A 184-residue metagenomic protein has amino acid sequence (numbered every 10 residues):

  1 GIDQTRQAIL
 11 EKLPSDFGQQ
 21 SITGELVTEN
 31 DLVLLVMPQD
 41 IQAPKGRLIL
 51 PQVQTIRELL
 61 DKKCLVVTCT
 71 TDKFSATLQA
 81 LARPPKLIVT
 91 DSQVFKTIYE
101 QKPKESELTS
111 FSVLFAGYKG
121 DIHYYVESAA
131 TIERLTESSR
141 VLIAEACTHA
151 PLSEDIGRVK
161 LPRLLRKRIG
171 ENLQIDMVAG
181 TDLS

Functional and structural regions predicted by a protein language model:
G1-R166, M177-S184: C-terminal-of-GTPase-core extension/linker across diverse P-loop GTPases
E171-Q174: Transmembrane alpha-helical hairpins and terminal membrane-anchor modules
